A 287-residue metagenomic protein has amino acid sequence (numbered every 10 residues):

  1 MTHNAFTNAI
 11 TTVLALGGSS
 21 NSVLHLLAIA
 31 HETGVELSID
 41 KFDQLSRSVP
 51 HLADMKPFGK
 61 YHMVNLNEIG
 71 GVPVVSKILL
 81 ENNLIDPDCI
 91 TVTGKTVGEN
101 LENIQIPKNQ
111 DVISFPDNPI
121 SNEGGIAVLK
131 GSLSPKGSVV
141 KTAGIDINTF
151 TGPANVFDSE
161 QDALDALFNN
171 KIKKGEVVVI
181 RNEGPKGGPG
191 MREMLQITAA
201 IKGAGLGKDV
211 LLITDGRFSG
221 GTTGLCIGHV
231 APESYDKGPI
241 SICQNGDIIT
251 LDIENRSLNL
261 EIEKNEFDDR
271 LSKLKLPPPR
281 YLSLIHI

Functional and structural regions predicted by a protein language model:
M1-D209, I213-L284: Catalytic or ion-coupling anion/metal-binding cores of large enzyme and transporter domains
